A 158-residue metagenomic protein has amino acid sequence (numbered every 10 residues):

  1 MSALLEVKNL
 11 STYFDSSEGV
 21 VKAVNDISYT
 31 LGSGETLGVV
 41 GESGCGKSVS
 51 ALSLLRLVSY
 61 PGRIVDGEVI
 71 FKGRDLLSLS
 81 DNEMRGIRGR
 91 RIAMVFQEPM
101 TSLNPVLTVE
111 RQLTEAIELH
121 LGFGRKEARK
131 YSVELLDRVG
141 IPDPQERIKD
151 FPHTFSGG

Functional and structural regions predicted by a protein language model:
M1-G158: ABC transporter nucleotide-binding domains
